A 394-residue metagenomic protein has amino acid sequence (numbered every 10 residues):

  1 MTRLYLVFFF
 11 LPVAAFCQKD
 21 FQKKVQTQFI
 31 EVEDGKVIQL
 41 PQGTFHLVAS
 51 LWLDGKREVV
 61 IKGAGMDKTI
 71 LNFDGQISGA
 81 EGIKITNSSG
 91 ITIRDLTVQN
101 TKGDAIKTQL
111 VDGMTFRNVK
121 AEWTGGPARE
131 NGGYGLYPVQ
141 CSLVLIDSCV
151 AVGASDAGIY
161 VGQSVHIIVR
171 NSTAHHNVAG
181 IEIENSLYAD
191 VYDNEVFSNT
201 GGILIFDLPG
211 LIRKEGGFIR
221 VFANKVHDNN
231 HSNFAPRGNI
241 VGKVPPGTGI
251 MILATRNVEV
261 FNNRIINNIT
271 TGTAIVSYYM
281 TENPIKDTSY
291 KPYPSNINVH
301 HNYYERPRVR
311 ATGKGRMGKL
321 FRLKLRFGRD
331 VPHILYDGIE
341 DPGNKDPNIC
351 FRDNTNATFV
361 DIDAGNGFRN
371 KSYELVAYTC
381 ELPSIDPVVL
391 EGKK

Functional and structural regions predicted by a protein language model:
F9-C17: Hydrophobic h-region of N-terminal signal peptides that target proteins for export in Gram-negative bacteria
F16-P41, L51: Acidic Gly/Asp/Thr-rich repetitive segments characteristic of extracellular carbohydrate-active and adhesion proteins
Q18-K23, G55-K102, G125: Right-handed parallel beta-helix/beta-spiral solenoid domain characteristic of secreted/periplasmic
V25-E31, H46-G55, I61, N72 (+3 more regions): Short, T/G/N/S-enriched strand-turn elements that build extracellular solenoid repeat scaffolds
V25-Q26, V48, G75-K84, N100-K107 (+8 more regions): Extracellular beta-strand/beta-solenoid scaffold signature
E33, G55-R57, M66, I83 (+26 more regions): Parallel beta-helix/beta-solenoid
Y188-T271: Eukaryotic tandem repeat interaction scaffolds
